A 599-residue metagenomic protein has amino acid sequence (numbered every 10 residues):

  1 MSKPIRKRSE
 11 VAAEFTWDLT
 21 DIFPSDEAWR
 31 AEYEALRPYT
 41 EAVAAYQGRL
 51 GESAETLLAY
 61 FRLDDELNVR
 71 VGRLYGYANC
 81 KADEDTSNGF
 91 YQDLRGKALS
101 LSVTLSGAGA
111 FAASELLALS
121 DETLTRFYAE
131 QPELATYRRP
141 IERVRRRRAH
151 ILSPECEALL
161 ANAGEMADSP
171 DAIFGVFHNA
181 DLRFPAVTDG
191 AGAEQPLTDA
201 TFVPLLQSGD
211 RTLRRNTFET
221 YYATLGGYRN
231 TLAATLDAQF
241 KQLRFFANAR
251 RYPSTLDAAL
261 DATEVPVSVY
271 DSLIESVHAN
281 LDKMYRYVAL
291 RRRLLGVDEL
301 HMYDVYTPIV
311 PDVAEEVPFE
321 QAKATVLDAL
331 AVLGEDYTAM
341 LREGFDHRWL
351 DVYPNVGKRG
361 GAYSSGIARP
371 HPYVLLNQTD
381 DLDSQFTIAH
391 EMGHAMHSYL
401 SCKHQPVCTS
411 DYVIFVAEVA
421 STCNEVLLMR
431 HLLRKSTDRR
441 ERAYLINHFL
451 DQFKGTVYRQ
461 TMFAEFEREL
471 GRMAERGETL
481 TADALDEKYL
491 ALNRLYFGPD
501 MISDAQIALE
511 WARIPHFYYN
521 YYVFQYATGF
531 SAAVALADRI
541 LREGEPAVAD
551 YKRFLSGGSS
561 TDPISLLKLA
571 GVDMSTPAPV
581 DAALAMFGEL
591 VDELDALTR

Functional and structural regions predicted by a protein language model:
M1-D312, K323, L597-R599: A well-structured
I5, S9-V11, T20, P24 (+11 more regions): C-terminal, non-catalytic "cap/extension" segments appended to globular domains
R251, T379-Y399, S421, V426 (+1 more regions): Active-site recognition of the HExxH zinc-binding catalytic motif
L294-A329, T338, Y373, H397 (+4 more regions): Long, K/E/R/D-enriched contiguous segments that form extended
E315-V317, I367-A389: Short pre-active-site segment immediately N-terminal to the catalytic Zn-binding motif
E315-V317, L350-P370: Catalytic zinc-binding patch centered on the HExxH motif and its immediate surroundings that defines zinc-dependent
D328, V332-A339, A362-S365, H394 (+2 more regions): Conserved helix-loop functional segments at active or binding sites
Y412-R440, F449-D451, G455, G529: Post-HExxH zinc-binding segment in Zn-dependent metallohydrolases
